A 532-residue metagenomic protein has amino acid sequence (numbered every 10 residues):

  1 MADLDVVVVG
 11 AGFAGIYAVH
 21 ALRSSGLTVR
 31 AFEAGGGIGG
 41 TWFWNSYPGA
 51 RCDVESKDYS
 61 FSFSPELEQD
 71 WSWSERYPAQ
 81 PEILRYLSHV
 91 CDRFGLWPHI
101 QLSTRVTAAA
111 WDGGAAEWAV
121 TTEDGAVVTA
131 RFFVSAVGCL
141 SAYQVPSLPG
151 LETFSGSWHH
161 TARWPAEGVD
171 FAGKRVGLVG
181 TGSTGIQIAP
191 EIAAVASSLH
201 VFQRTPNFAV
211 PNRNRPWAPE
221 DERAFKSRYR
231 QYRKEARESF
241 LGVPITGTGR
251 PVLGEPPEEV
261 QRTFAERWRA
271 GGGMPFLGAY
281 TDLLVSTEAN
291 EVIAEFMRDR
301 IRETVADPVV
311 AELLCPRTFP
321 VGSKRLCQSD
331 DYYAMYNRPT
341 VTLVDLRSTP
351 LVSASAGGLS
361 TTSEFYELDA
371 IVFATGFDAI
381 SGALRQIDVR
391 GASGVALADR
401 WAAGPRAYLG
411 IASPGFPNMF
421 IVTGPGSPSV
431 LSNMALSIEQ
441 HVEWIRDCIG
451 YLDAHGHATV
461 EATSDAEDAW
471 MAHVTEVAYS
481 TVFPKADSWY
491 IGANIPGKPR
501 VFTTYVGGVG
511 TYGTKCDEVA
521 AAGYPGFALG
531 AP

Functional and structural regions predicted by a protein language model:
M1-D3, H159-A172: A short, basic/flexible loop-to-alpha-helix module at the beginning of a structural domain
A2-V6, A11-E152, E167-G168, T181 (+2 more regions): N-terminal FAD-binding dinucleotide-binding subdomain shared by FAD-dependent oxidases/monooxygenases
F154-W158: Active-site-adjacent "gating/activation" loops or surface patches in catalytic cores
G177: The substrate-binding groove and active-site-proximal loops of carbohydrate-active enzymes, especially glycoside
A189: Ligand/cofactor pocket segment of small-molecule handling proteins
